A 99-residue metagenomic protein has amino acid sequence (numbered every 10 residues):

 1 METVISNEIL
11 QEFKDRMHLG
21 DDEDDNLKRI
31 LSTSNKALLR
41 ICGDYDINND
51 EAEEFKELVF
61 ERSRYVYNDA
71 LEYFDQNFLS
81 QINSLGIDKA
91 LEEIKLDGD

Functional and structural regions predicted by a protein language model:
M1-F55, E61, I87-D99: Conserved short "hinge" loops at termini or chain/domain junctions
D44, R64-V66, N77: Intrinsically disordered, low-complexity N-terminal regions enriched in serine/proline/glycine with scattered basic
E57-D69: Short, hydrophobic/amphipathic alpha-helical patches that form generic packing surfaces within helical domains
D69-D99: Protruding loop/beta-arch "assembly-hinge" segments enriched in small, turn-prone residues
